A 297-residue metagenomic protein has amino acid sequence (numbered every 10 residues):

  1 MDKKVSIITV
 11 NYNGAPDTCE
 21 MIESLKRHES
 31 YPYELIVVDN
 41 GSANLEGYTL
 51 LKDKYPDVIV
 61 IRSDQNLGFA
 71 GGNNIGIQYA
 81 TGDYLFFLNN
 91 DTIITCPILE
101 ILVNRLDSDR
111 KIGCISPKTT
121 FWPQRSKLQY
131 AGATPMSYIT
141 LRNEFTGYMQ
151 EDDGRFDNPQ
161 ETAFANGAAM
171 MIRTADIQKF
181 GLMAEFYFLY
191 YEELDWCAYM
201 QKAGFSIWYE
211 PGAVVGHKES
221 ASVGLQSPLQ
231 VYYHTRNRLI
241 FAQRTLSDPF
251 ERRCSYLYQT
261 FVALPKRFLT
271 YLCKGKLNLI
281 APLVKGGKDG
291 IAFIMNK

Functional and structural regions predicted by a protein language model:
A15, S24, D39-Y48, Q65: A conserved acidic beta->alpha catalytic loop
E23-P32: Short, acidic, metal-binding catalytic loop of nucleotide-sugar glycosyltransferases
P32-G41, I61-S63: Short beta-strand/loop segment that forms part of the nucleotide-sugar
N44-L45, T92-R105: Acidic donor-binding/catalytic loop of UDP-sugar-dependent glycosyltransferases, especially processive GT2
R62-A80, N90: Glycine-rich, basic loop-to-helix element that forms the pyrophosphate-binding segment of sugar-nucleotide handling
L85: Short aromatic/hydrophobic "clamp" motif used to bind/position activated sugar donors
E100-L182, F186: Acidic/His-rich active-site region of diverse nucleotide-sugar glycosyltransferases
L229-N237, S247-K297: Non-catalytic, C-terminal membrane-associated alpha-helical segments of glycosyltransferases
